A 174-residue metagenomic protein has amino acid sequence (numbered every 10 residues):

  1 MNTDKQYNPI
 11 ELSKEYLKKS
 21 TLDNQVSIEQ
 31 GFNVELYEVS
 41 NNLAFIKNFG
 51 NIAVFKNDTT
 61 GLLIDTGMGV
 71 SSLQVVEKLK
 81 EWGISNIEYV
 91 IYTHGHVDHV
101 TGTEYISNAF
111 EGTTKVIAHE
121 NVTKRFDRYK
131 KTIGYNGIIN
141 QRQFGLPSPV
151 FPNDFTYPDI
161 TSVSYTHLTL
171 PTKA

Functional and structural regions predicted by a protein language model:
D4-K19, A118-T156: Acidic/polar short surface loop at catalytic or gating sites that assists cofactor/ion binding and chemistry
L22-I28: N-terminal amphipathic/basic leader segments beginning at the initiator methionine
Q30-E81: Conserved beta-strand hairpin/beta-sheet module of binuclear metal-dependent hydrolase folds, prominently
G50-I52, M68-V70, G95-D98, V122-K124: Solvent-exposed loop/turn segments at secondary-structure junctions within structured extracellular/periplasmic domains
D58, G102-T103, F126-K130: Short, solvent-exposed loop/turn and secondary-structure capping segments
V70-I117: Active-site metal-binding motif and surrounding structural segment of the metallo-beta-lactamase
Y165-T172: Conserved small/polar residues in nucleotide/adenosyl-binding loops
